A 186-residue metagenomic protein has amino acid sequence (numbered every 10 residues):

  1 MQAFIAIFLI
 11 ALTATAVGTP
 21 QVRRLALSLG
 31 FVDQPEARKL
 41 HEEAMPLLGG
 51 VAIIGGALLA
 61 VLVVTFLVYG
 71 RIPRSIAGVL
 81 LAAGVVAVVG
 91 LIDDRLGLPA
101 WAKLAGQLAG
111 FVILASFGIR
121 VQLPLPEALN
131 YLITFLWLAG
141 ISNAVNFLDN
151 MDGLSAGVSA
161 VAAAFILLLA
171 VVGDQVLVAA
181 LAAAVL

Functional and structural regions predicted by a protein language model:
M1-L186: "…together with the soluble PPM/PP2C metallo-phosphatase catalytic core" -> "…together with the soluble PPM/PP2C
